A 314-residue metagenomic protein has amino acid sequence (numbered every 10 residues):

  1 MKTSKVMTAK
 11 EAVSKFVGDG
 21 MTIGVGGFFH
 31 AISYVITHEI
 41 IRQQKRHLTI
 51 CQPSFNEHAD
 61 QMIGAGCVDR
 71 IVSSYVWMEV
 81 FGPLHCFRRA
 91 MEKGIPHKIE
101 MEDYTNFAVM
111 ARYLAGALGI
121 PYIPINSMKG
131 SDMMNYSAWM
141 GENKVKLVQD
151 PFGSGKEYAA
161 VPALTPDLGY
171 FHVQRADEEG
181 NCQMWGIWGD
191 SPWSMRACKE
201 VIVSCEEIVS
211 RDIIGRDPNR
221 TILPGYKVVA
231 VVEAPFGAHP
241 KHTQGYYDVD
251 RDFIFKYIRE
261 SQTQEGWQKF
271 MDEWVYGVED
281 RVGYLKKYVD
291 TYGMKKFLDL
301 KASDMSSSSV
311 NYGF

Functional and structural regions predicted by a protein language model:
M1-F314: Conserved alpha/beta enzyme-core scaffold
